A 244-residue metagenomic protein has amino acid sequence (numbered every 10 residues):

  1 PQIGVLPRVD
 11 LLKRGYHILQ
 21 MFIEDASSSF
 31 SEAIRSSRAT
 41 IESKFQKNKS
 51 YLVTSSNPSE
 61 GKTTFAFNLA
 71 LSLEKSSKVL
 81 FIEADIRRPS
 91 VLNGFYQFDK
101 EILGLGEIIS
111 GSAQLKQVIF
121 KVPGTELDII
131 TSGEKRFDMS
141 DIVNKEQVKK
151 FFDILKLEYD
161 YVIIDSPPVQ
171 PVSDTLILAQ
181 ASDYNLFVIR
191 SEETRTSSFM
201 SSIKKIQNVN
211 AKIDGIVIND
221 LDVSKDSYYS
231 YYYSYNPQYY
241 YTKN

Functional and structural regions predicted by a protein language model:
P1, F120, S132, S140-S234: Conserved catalytic-core segment of NTP-binding enzymes
P1-L80, A84-L103, F137, E193-N244: Short boundary/hinge segments that flank catalytic cores
S37, V53, E83-D85, I108 (+5 more regions): Residue-level signature of catalytic and energy-coupling elements of molecular machines, predominantly ATP/GTP-dependent
K47, S76, G111, T125 (+3 more regions): Structured helix-beta-strand junction loops
N93, D99-E101, T125, E134-K135 (+3 more regions): Cytosolic nucleotide-binding catalytic cores of signal-transduction proteins
Q97-Q117: N-terminal glycine-rich dinucleotide-binding loop that anchors FAD/FMN and/or NAD(P) in oxidoreductases
G111-F137: Conserved inter-motif catalytic segment of the P-loop NTP-binding fold
